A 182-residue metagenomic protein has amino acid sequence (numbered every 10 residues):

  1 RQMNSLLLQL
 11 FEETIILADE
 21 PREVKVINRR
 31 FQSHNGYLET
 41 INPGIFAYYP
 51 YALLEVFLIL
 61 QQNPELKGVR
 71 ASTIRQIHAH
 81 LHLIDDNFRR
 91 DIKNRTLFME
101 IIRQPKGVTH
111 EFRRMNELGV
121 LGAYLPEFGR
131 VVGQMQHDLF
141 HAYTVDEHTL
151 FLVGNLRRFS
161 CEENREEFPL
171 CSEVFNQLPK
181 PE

Functional and structural regions predicted by a protein language model:
R1-H141: Non-catalytic interface/linker regions that flank or bridge core catalytic/transmembrane domains
F140-E182: Alpha-helical phosphate/pyrophosphate-handling elements in metalloenzyme active cores
